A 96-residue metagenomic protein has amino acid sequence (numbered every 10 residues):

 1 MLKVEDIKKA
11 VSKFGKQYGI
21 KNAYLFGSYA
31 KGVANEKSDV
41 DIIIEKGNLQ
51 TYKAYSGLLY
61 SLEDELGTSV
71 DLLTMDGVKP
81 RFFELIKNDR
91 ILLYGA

Functional and structural regions predicted by a protein language model:
M1-N22, K31-E36, G47-A96: Catalytic core of pol beta-like nucleotidyltransferases
L25: Conserved histidines in hydrophobic membrane contexts and catalytic metal-binding motifs
S28: Conserved H-loop
S38-V40: Change "...and in nucleic-acid phosphodiester-cleaving endonucleases..." to "...and in nucleic-acid processing enzymes
I43-E45: Short hydrophobic/aromatic beta-strand micro-patches that form the beta-sheet surface supporting nucleotide- or nucleic
